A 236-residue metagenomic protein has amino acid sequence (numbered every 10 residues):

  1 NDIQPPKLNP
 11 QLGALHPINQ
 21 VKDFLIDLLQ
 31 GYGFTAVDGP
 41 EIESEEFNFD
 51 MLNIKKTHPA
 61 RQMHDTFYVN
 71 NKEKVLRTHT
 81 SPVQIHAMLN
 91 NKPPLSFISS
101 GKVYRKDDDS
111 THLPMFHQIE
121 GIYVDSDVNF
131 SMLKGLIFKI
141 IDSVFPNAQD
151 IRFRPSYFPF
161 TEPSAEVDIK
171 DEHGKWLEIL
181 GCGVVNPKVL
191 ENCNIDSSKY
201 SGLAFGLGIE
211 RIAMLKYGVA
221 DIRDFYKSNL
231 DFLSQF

Functional and structural regions predicted by a protein language model:
D2-F236: TRNA-recognition modules of translation machinery and tRNA-sensing kinases, especially anticodon-binding
